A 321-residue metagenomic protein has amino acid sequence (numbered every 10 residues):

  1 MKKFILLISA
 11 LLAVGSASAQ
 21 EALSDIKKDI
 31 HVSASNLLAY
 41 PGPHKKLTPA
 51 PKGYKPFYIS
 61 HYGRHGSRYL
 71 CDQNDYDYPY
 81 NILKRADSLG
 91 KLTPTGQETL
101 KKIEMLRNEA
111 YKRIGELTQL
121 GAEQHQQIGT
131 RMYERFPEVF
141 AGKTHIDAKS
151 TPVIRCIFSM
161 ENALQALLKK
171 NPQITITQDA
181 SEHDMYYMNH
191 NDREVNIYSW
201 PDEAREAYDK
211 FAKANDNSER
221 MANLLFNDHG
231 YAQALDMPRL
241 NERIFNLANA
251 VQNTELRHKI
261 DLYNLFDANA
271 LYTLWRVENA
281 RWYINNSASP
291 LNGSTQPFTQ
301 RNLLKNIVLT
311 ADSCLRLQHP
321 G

Functional and structural regions predicted by a protein language model:
M1-A22: Bacterial Sec-dependent N-terminal signal peptides
Q20-H145, V153-P320: Signature for phosphate-centric chemistry
